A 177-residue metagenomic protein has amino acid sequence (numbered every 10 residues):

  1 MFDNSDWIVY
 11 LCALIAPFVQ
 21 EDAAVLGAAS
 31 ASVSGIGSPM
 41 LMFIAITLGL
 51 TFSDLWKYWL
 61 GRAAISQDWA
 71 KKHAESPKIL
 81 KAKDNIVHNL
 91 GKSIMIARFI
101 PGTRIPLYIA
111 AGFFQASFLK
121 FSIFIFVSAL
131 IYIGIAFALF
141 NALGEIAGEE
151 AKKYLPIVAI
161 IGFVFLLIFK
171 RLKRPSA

Functional and structural regions predicted by a protein language model:
M1-L11, S34-I109, F113-K120, A138-A177: Membrane-interfacial helix-loop-helix
I15-A24, A97-T103: Short helix-coil transition sites and intra-membrane helix breaks within transmembrane domains of multi-pass
A16, F124-S128: Hydrophobic alpha-helical segments of secondary membrane carriers
A28: Gly/charged contiguous loops adjacent to phosphate- or pyrophosphate-bearing nucleotide/cofactor binding elements
G49, V127-Y132: Transmembrane alpha-helical core residues of multi-pass small-molecule transporters, especially secondary transporters
I131-L139: Juxtamembrane amphipathic/hinge helix adjacent to a transmembrane helix
